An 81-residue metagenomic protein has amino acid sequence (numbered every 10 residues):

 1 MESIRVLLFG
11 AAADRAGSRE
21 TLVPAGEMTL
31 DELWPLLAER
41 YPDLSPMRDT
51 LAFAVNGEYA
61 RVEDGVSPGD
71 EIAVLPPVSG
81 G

Functional and structural regions predicted by a protein language model:
M1-G80: Ubiquitin-like/PB1-type beta-grasp interaction modules and other compact soluble beta-rich domains
